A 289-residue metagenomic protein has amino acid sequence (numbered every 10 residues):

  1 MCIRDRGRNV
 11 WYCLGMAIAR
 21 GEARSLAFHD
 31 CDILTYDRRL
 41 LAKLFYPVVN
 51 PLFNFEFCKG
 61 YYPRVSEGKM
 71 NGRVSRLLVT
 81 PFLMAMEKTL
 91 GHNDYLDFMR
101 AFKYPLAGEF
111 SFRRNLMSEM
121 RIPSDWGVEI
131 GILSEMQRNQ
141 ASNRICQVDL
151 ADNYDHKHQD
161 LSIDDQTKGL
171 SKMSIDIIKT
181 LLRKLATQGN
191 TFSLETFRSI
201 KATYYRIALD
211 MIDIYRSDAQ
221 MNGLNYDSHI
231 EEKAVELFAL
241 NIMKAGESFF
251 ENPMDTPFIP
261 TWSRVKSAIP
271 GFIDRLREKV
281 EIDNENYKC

Functional and structural regions predicted by a protein language model:
R4-G21: Active-site-proximal specificity loops/subdomain of glycosyltransferases
G7, P105, R114, W126-S134: Conserved glycosyltransferase catalytic-site signature
E22-L34: Short beta-strand-to-loop acidic/aromatic patch adjacent to the donor-nucleotide binding site
T35-R64: Conserved donor-nucleotide/metal-binding helix-loop-beta segment in metal-dependent transferases, i.e., the alpha-helix
S66-R73, L90-E109: A recurrent flexible, glycine/aromatic-enriched loop bordering the glycosyltransferase active site that acts as
S124, L133-N153: Catalytic donor-sugar/metal-binding loop of nucleotide-sugar-dependent glycosyltransferases
C146-T167: Active-site donor/metal-binding and catalytic loop motifs of nucleotide-sugar-dependent glycosylation enzymes
L161-C289: Terminal low-complexity segments of carbohydrate-biosynthetic enzymes
